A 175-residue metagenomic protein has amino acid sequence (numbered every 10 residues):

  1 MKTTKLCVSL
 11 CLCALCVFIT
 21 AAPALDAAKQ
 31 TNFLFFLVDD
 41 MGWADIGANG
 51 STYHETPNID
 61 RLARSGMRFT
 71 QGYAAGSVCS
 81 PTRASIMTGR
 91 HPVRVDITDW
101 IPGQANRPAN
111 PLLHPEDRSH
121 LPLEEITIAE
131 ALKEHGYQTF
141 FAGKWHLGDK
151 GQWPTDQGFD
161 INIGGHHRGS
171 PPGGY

Functional and structural regions predicted by a protein language model:
M1-K5: Positively charged n-region of N-terminal signal peptides that target proteins for export
S9-T20: Bacterial N-terminal signal peptides
A21-Y175: Formylglycine-dependent sulfatase
